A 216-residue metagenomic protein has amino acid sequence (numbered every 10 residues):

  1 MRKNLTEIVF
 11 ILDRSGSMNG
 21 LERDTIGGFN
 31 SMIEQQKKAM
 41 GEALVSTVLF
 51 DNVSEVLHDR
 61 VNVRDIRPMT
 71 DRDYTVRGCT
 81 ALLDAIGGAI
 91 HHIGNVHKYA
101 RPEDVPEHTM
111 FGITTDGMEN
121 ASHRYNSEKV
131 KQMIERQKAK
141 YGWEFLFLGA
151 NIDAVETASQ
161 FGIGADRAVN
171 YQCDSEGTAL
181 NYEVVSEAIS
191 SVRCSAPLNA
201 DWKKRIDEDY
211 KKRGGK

Functional and structural regions predicted by a protein language model:
M1-K216: Acidic, low-complexity intrinsically disordered regions
